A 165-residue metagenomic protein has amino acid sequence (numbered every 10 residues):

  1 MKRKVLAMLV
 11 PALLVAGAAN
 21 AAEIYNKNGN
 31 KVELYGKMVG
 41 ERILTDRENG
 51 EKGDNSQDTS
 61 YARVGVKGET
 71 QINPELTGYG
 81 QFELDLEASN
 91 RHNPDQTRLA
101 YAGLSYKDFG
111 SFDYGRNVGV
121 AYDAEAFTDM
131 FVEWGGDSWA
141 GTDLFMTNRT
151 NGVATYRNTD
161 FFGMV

Functional and structural regions predicted by a protein language model:
M1, A16, E69-I72: Alpha-helical architecture
M1-K2, N93: Serine/threonine-rich low-complexity intrinsically disordered regions
K2-P11: Sec-dependent signal peptide recognition, specifically the positively charged N-region followed immediately by
V15-E23: Sec/Tat signal peptide C-region and signal peptidase I cleavage site
E23-I43, G53-V165: Outer membrane beta-barrel
D46-E48: Glycine-centered low-complexity coil/loop motifs and glycine-rich tracts, especially the flexible linkers
